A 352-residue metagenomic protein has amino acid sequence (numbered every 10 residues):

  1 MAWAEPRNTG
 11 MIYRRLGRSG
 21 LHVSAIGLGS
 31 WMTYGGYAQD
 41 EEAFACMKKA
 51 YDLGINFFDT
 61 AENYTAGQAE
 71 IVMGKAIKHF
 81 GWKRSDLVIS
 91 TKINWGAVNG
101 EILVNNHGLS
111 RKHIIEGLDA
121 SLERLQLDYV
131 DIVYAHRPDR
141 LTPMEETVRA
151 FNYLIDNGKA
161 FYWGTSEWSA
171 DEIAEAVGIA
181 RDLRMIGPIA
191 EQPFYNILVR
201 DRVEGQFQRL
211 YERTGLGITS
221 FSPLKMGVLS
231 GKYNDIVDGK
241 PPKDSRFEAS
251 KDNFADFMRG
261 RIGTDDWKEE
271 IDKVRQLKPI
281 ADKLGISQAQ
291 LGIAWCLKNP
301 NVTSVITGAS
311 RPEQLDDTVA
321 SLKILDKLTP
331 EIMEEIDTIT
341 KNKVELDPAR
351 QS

Functional and structural regions predicted by a protein language model:
M1-V88, D156, K243: N-terminal binding-site loop/beta-alpha segment at the start of enzyme catalytic domains that lines or forms
W3-E5, M144-T340: Beta/alpha (TIM)-barrel catalytic core signal, keyed to glycine-rich beta->alpha loops juxtaposed to Asp/Glu that bind
G17-G35, S90-N105, Y129-Y134: N-terminal small/glycine-rich loop or linker at the start of catalytic domains across soluble metabolic enzymes
S24-L28, F58-T60, L87-T91, V133-A135 (+4 more regions): Hydrophobic faces of well-ordered beta-strands that scaffold small-molecule active sites in alpha/beta enzyme cores
S30-E41, G100-I115, H136-T142: Active-site mouth loops of central-metabolism enzymes
G35-Q39, A61-E70, D139-P143, A170-D171 (+1 more regions): Acidic-and-aromatic substrate-binding clefts and catalytic sites of carbohydrate-active enzymes
A38-A50, G108-L125, I173-G178: Short, acidic/polar
L122-T142: Active-site groove signature of glycoside hydrolases
